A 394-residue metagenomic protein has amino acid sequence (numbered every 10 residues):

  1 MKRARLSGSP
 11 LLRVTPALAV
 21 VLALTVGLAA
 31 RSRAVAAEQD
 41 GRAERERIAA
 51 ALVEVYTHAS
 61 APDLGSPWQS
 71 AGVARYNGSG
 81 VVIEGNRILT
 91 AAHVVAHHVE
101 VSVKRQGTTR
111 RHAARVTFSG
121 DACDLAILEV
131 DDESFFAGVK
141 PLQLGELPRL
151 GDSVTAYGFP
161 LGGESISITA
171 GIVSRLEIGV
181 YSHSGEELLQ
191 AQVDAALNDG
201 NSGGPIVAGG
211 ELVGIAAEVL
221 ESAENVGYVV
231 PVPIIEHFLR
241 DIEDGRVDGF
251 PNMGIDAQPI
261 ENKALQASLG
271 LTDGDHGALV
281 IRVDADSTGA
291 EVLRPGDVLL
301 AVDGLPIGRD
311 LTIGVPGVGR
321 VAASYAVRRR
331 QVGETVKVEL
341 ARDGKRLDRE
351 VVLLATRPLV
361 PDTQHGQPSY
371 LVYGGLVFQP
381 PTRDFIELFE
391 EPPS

Functional and structural regions predicted by a protein language model:
M1-L12: N-terminal secretory signal peptides that target proteins for export/translocation
T15-A29: Bacterial N-terminal signal peptides
E38-I88, A96-S102, T109-R111, D132-F136 (+2 more regions): Glycine-biased strand-turn-strand hairpin within the trypsin-fold
D40, V73, V94-A96, E100 (+5 more regions): Flexible, gly/ser-rich surface segments that form the specificity/activation loops bordering the active-site cleft
A43, R47, V81-E84, A92 (+5 more regions): C-terminal recognition in membrane/secretory proteostasis and scaffolding
A51, V55, D63, Q69 (+5 more regions): Active-site region of chymotrypsin-like
A61-P62, V82-I166, D199, L347-D348: Conserved active-site neighborhood of the chymotrypsin/trypsin-like protease fold
H97-R115, R149-T155, I166-G179, P233-E236 (+3 more regions): Beta-strand/loop subdomains of soluble extracytoplasmic proteins
